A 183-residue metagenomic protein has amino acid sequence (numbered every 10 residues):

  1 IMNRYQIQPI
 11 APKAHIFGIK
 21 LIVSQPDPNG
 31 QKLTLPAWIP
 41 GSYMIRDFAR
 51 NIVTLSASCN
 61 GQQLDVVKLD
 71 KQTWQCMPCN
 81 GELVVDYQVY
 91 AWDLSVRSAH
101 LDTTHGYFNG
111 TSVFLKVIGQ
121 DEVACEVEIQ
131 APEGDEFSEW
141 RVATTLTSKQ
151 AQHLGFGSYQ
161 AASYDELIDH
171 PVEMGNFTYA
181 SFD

Functional and structural regions predicted by a protein language model:
I1-P12: N-terminal, polar/Ser/Thr-rich
M2-R4, P36-W38, Y107-N109: Short Pro/Gly-enriched beta-strand edge/turn motifs at strand-loop
Q8-I10, G30-T34, D102-T104: Amphipathic, alpha-helical segments enriched in basic
A11, V23-Q25, P78: Non-cytosolic beta-sheet module surface loops
A11-K13, D27, K68-T73: Residue-level recognition of beta-strand termini and adjacent short loop/turns
F17-A49, L115-V117, D121-P132: Surface-exposed beta-strand/loop patches in extracellular or lumenal glycoproteins
D47-T54, S58, L64-D183: Non-catalytic architectural context of zinc metalloproteases
